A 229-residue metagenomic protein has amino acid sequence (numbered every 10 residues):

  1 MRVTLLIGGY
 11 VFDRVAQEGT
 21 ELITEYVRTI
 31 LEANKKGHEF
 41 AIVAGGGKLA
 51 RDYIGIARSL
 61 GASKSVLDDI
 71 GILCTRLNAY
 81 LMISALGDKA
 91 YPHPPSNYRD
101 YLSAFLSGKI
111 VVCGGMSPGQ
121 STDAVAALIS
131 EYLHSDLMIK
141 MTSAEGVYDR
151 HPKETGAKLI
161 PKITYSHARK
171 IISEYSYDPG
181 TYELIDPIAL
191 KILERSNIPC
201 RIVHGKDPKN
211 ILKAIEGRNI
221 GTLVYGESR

Functional and structural regions predicted by a protein language model:
M1-R229: C-terminal catalytic "cap/lid" subdomain
